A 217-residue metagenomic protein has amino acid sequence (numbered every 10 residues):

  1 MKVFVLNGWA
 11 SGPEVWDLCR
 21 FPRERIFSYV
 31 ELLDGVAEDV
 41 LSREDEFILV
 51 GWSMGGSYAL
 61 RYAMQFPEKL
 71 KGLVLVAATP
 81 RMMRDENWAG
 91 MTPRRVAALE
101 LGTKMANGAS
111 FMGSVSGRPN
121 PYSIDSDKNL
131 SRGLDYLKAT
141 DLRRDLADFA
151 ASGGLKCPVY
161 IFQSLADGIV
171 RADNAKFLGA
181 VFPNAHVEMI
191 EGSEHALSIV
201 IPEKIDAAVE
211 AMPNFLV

Functional and structural regions predicted by a protein language model:
M1-G35: Conserved HGGG/HGGXW glycine-rich cap/lid loop of the alpha/beta-hydrolase fold
L18, R171-A180: Short alpha-helix in the alpha/beta-hydrolase fold that links the catalytic acid
G51-G55, A59: Gly/Ala-rich beta-loop-alpha elbow adjacent to hydrolase catalytic centers
M64-Q65, L70-L101: Flexible "cap/lid" loop of the alpha/beta hydrolase fold
L101-G153: Conserved alpha/beta-hydrolase catalytic His-Asp/Glu region
L155, I161-Q163, D167: Short beta-strand/loop motif that positions the catalytic acidic residue of the alpha/beta-hydrolase fold
A166-V170, H195: Acidic catalytic loop of the alpha/beta-hydrolase fold
S193-D206: Catalytic histidine-centered segment of alpha/beta-hydrolase-like enzymes
